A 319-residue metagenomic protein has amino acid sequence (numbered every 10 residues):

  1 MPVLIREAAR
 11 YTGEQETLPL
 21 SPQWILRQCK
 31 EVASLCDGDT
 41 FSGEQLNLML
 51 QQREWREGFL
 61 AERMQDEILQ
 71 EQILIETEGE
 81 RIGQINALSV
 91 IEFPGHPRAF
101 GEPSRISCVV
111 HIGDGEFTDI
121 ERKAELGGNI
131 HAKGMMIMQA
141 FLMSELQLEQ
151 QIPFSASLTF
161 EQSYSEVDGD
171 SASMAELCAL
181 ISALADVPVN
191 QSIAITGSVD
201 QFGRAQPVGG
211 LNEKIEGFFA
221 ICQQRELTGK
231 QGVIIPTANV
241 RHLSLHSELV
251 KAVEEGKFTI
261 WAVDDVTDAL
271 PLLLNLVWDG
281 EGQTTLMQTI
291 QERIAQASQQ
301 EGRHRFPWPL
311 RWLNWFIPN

Functional and structural regions predicted by a protein language model:
M1: Active-site-proximal, substrate-binding regions of enzyme catalytic domains and RNA-binding/basic surfaces
E7-G79, G280-G282, E301-R305: C-terminal helical "lid" subdomain and adjoining coupling/linker elements of P-loop NTPases
Q23-L26, F100, Q150: Solvent-exposed loop and beta-edge segments used for protein-protein assembly and interaction
F41-G43, L69-T77, V110-L126, I130-N319: Peripheral, non-AAA+ core regions of ATP-driven protein-machinery
L48-G128: Core mixed alpha/beta domains of very large multi-subunit molecular machines
